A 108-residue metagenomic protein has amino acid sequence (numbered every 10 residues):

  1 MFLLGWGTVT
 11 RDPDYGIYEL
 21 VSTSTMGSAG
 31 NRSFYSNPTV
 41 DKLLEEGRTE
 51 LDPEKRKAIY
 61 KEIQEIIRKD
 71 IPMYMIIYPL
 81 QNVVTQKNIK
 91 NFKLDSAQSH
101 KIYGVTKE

Functional and structural regions predicted by a protein language model:
M1-E108: Detector for C-terminal structural segments
